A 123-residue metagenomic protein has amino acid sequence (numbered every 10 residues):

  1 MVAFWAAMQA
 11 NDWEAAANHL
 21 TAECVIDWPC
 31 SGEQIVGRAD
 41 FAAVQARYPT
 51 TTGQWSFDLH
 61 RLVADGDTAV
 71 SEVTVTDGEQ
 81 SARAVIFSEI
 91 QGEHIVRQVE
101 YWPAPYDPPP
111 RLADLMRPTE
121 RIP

Functional and structural regions predicted by a protein language model:
M1-H19: Short acidic-aromatic low-complexity motifs
A3-A6, S31, V85: Short, flexible active-site loop motifs that bind/organize anionic cofactors or intermediates
Q9, C24, D77-E79: Flexible interhelical turns and helix-capping residues at alpha-helix boundaries within structured domains
E14-A64: A solvent-exposed, acidic/Ser-Thr-rich amphipathic alpha-helical stretch
A42-P123: A beta-strand edge to alpha-helix "cap/lid" segment located at domain peripheries
